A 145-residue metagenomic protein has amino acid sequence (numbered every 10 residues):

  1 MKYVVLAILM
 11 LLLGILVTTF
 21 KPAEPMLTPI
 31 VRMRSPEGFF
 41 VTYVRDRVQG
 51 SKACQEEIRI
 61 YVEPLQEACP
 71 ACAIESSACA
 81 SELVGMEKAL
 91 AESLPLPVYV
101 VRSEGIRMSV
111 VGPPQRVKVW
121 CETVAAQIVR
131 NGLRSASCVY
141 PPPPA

Functional and structural regions predicted by a protein language model:
M1-L12: N-terminal Sec-pathway targeting helices
G14-A145: Mitochondrial intermembrane space
